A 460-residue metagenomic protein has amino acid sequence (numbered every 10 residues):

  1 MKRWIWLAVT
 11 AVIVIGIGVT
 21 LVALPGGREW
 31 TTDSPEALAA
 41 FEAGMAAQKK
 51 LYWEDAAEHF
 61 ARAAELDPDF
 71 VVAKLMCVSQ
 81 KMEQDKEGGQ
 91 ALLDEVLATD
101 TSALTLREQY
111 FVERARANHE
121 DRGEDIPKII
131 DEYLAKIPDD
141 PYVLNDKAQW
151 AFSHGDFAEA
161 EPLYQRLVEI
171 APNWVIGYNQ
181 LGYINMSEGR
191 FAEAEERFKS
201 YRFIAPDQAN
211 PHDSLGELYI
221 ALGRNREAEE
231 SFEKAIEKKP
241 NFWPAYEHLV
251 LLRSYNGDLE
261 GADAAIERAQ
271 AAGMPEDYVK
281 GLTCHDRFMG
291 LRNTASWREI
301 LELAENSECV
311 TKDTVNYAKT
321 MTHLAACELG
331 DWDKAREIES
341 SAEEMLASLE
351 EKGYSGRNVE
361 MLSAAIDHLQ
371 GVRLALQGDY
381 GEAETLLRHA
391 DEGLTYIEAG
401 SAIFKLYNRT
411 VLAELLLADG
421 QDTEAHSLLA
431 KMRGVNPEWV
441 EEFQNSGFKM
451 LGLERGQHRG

Functional and structural regions predicted by a protein language model:
K2-G177, Y183, E188-R190, I204 (+1 more regions): Acidic, proline/glycine-rich low-complexity intrinsically disordered segments
K49, E83, H119, S153-H154 (+8 more regions): Register position in tetratricopeptide repeats
